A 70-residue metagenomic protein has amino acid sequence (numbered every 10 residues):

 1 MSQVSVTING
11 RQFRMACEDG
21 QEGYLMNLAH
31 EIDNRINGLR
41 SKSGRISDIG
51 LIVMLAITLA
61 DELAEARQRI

Functional and structural regions predicted by a protein language model:
M1-A29: Basic helix-turn-helix/winged-helix DNA-binding cores and closely related short helical interaction motifs
S5-V6, Q12-F13, K42-M54: Amphipathic, hydrophobic secondary-structure cores in small proteins
I52-E62: An amphipathic alpha-helical micro-motif enriched in hydrophobic residues with embedded/adjacent acidic residues
